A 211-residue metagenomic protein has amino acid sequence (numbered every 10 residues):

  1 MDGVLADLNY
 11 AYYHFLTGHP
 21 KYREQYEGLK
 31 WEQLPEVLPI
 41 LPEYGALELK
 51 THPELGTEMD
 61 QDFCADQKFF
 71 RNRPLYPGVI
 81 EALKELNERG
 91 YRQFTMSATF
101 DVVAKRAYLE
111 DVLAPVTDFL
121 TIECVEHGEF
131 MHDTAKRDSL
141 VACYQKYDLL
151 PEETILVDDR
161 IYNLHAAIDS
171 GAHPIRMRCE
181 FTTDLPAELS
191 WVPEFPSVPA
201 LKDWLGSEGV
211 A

Functional and structural regions predicted by a protein language model:
M1-K50, S170: Active-site neighborhood of HAD-like aspartate-dependent phosphohydrolases
A6-N9, Y13-H14, D101-R106, N163-A166 (+1 more regions): Short catalytic/ligand-binding loop motif for oxyanion handling, primarily in non-cytosolic enzymes, centered on
P39-E81, Y91: Metal-dependent phosphoesterase signature
Q67-T95, V102, A107, T134-R137: Short, acidic loop-to-helix structural element flanking the phosphoryl-transfer center in phosphate-processing enzymes
L83-N87, Y144, L164-I168: Surface-exposed amphipathic alpha-helices with a cationic face
A98-T154: Substrate-recognition "cap/lid" segment bordering the active-site pocket of phosphatases
E110-E126, L185-G209: Structural recognition of alpha->loop->beta junctions
I155-P196: Acidic, Mg2+-coordinating phosphoryl-transfer loop and its flanking beta/alpha structural elements, shared across
